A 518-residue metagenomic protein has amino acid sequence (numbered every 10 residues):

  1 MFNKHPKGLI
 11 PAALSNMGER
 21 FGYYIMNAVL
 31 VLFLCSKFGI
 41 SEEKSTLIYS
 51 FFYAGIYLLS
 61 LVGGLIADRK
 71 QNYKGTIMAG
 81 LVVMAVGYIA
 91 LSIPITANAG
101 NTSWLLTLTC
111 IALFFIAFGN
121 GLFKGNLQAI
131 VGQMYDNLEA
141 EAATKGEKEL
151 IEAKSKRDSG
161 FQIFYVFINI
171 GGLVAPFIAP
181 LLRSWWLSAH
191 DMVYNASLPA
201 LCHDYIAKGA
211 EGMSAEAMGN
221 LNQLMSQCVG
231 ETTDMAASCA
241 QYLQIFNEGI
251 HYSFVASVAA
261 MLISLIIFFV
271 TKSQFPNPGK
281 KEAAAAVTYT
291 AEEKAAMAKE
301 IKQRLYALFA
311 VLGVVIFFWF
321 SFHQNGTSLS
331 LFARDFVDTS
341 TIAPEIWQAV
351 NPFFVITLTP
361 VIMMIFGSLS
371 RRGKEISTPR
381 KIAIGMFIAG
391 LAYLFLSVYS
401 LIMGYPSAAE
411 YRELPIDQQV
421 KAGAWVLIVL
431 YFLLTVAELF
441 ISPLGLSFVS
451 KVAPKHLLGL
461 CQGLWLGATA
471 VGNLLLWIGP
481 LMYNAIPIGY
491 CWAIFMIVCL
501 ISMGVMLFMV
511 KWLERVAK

Functional and structural regions predicted by a protein language model:
M1-K7, D136-E141, K148-D158, F167 (+6 more regions): Intracellular loop-helix junctions on the cytosolic face of multi-pass helical membrane proteins
F2-Y53, A310, W319-F332: Helix-loop boundary and gating motifs at the non-cytosolic
A28, L61-V62, I93, I170-W185 (+2 more regions): A gly/Pro-rich, aromatic-decorated transmembrane alpha-helix motif that marks the paired, flexible gating helices
I40-A54, K156-Q162, G249, L329-T357 (+5 more regions): Loop-to-transmembrane helix entry
L47-D68, L173, A349-F366: Central cavity-lining transmembrane alpha-helices of secondary-active solute carriers, predominantly the Major
R69-M84, S368-F387: Cytoplasmic membrane-interface "Motif A"-like loop-to-helix N-cap segments of 12-TM Major Facilitator Superfamily
V82-W104, F387-Q419: C-terminal ends and interior cores of transmembrane alpha-helices in multi-pass membrane transporters/permeases
L122-G146, F440-A453: Intracellular juxtamembrane helix-capping segments at the cytosolic ends of symmetry-related transmembrane helices
